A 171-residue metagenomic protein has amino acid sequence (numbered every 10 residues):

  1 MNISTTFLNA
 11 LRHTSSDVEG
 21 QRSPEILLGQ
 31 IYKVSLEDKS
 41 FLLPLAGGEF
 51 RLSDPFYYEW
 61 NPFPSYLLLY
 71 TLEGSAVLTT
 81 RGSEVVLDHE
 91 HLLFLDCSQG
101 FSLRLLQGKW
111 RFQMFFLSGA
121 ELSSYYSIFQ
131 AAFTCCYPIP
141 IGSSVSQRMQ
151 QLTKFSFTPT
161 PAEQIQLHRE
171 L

Functional and structural regions predicted by a protein language model:
M1-K33: N-terminal low-complexity or simple alpha-helical regulatory segments that function as activation/interaction modules
I3-T5, I128-L171: Amphipathic alpha-helical segments enriched in hydrophobic/aromatic residues interleaved with Lys/Arg
Q21-P24, F41, P161-A162: Membrane-interface helix-boundary signature
R22, G29, F50-S53, C97 (+3 more regions): Generic, low-specificity signal for short hydrophobic/alpha-helical stretches with a mild N-terminal bias, encompassing
E25, L45, I139-I141: Generic low-complexity segments that are intrinsically disordered, proline-rich and/or Lys/Arg-biased
E25-G29, F94, G108, L167: Hydrophobic, helix-rich cores of sensory/ligand-binding and other regulatory modules that couple small-molecule
E37-D38, S143: Short glycine/proline-enriched loop/turn "hinge" motifs that connect secondary-structure elements and lie
D38-F133: N-terminal regulatory/effector-sensing and dimerization cores that precede helix-turn-helix DNA-binding domains
